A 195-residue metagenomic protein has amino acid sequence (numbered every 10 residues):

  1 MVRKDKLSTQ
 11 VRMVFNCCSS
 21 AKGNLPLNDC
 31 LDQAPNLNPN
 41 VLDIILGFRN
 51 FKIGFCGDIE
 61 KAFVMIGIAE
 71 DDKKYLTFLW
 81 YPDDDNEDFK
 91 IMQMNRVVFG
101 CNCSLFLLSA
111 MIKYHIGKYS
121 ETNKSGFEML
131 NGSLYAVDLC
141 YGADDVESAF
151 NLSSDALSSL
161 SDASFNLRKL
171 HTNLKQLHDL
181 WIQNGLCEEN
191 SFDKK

Functional and structural regions predicted by a protein language model:
M1-K195: Conserved acidic
